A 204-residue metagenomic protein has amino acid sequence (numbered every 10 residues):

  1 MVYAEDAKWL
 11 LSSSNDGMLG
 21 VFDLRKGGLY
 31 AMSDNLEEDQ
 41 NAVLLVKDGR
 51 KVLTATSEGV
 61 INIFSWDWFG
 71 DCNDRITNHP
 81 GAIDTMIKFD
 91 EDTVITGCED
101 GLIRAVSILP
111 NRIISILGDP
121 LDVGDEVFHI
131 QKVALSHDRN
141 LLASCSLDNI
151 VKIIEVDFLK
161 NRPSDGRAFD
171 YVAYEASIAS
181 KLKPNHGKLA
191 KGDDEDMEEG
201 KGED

Functional and structural regions predicted by a protein language model:
V2-K8, S13, L36-E37, V43-R50 (+5 more regions): Loop/turn segments within WD40 beta-propeller blades
A7, L24-G28: Secondary-structure boundary elements
K8, D16-G20, E38-N41, E58-N62 (+4 more regions): Short coil/turn segments within WD40 beta-propeller repeats
M18, K26, L53, V60-I61 (+1 more regions): N-terminal leader/targeting segments and the first structural element of proteins
D23, F64-W68, S107, E155-D157: Structural recognition of the beta-propeller blade-terminating site
R25, V46-K51, D67-W68, T77-N78: Short, conserved recognition motifs on repeat-domain binding surfaces
G28-S33, G70-N78: Blade-edge beta-strand/turn elements of extracellular beta-propeller and related beta-sheet repeat scaffolds
N73-R75, H79-D84, D90-D92, G101-L102 (+1 more regions): Terminal intrinsically disordered, low-complexity extensions flanking WD-repeat/beta-propeller proteins
